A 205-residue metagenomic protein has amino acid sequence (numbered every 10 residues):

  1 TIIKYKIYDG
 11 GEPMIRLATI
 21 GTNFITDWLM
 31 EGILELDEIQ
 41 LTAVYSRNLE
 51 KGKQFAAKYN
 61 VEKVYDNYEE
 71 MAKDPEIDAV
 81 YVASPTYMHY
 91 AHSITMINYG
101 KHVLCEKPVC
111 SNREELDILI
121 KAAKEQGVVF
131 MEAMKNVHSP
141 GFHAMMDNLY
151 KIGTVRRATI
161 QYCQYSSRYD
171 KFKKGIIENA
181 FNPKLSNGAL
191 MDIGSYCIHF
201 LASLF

Functional and structural regions predicted by a protein language model:
Y8-G11, E76, H102, L201-F205: Short, intrinsically disordered, charge-balanced linker/junction segments flanking boundaries in proteins
Y8-Y59: N-terminal Rossmann-like dinucleotide-binding module
T19, Y65, C105, F130-E132: Hydrophobic residues in well-ordered beta-strands that form the structural core
L29, Y59-A122: Beta-loop-alpha module in the N-terminal Rossmann-like domain of NAD(P)-dependent dehydrogenases, especially those
L36-D37, Y59, D74-P75, S139 (+1 more regions): Acidic-histidine catalytic/liganding microenvironments
Q40-A43, D78-V80, F130, N187-G188: Short active-site oxyanion
I118-K135, R156-R157: Rossmann-fold dehydrogenase core element
N136-F205: Predominantly a Rossmann-like dinucleotide-binding segment in NAD(P)-dependent oxidoreductases
